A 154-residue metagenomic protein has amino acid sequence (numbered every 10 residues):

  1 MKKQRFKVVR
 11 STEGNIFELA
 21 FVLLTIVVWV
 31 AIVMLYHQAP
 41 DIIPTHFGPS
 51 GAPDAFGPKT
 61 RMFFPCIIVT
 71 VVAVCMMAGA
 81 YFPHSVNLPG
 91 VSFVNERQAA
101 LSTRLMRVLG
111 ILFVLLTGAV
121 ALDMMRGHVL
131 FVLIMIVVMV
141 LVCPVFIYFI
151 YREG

Functional and structural regions predicted by a protein language model:
M1-S11: Short, Lys/Arg-rich, polar N-terminal cytosolic tail immediately upstream of the first transmembrane signal-anchor
V9-L24: Alpha-helical transmembrane segments and their helix-start/interface "positive-inside/aromatic belt" motifs in integral
F21-I42, I67, A100-L101: Alpha-helical transmembrane segments of integral membrane proteins, especially early/N-terminal helices
L23, A55-C75, I134-V140: Alpha-helical transmembrane segments
I32-F64: Active-site and channel-lining beta-strand-loop segments that bind or position nucleotide-derived/phosphorylated
M34-Y36, V71-G90, I147-E153: Membrane-water interface of transmembrane alpha-helices
F82-M106: Cytoplasmic juxtamembrane regions at transmembrane-helix boundaries
L116-G154: Alpha-helical transmembrane segments of multi-pass integral membrane proteins, characterized by long hydrophobic
